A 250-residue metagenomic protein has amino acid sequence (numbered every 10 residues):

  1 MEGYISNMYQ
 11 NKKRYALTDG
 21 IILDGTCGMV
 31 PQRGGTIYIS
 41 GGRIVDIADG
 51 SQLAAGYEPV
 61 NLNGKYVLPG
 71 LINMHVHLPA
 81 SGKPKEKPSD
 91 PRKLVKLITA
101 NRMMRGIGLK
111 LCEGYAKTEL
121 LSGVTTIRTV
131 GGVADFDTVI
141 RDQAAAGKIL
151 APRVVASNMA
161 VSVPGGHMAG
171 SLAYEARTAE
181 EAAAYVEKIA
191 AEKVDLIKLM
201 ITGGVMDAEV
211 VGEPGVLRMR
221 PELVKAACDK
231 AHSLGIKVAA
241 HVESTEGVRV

Functional and structural regions predicted by a protein language model:
M1-A54, V67-L68: N-terminal metal-binding scaffold of metallo-dependent hydrolase/deaminase domains
D19, H75-P79, H241: Histidine-centered divalent metal-coordination motifs
G64, H75, G123, V154 (+2 more regions): Conserved, mostly hydrophobic/aromatic
Y66-Q143: Metal-associated gating/positioning segment near the N- to mid-region
A80-G108, L150, N158, V163-A169 (+1 more regions): Active-site gating loops and adjacent loop-to-helix segments of metal-dependent hydrolytic enzymes
N101-R102, C112-D137, A151-A160, V194-A208 (+1 more regions): Divalent metal-dependent hydrolysis catalytic cores, especially in the metallo-beta-lactamase
T129-A173, E180-Y185: Mid-domain alpha/beta scaffold segments of enzyme catalytic cores
V139, E181-I201, V205-V250: Histidine/acidic residue-rich metal-binding segments in metalloenzymes
